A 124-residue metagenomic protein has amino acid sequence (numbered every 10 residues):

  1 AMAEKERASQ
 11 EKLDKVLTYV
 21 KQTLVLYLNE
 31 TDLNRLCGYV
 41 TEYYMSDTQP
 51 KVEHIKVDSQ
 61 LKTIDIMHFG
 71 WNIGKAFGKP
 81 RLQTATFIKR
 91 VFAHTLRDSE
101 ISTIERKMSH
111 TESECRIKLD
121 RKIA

Functional and structural regions predicted by a protein language model:
A1-A124: Flexible coil/loop and intrinsically disordered linker positions at secondary-structure junctions
